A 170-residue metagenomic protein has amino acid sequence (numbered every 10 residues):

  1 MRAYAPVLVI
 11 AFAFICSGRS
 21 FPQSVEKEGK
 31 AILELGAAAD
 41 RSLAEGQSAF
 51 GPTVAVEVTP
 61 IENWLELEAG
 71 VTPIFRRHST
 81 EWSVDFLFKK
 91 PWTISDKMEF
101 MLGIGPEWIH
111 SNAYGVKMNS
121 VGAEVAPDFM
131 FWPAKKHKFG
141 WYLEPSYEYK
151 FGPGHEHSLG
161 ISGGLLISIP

Functional and structural regions predicted by a protein language model:
M1-A5: Positively charged n-region of N-terminal signal peptides that target proteins for export
V7-I15: Bacterial N-terminal signal peptides
G18-F21, V121, L159, G163: Compositionally biased regions
G18-R76, L166-P170: Short glycine/proline- and aromatic-enriched beta-strand/turn motifs that initiate or cap beta-hairpins
A37-A39, V71, P106-W108, P145-E148: Generic short beta-strand segments
A38-G51, P73-W82, N112-S120, K150-L159: Solvent-exposed loop/turn segments connecting transmembrane beta-strands in outer-membrane beta-barrel proteins
A55-W141: Gram-negative (and chloroplast) outer-membrane scaffold detector with strong preference for beta-barrel transmembrane
F131, E156-P170: Outer-membrane beta-barrel "beta-signal"
